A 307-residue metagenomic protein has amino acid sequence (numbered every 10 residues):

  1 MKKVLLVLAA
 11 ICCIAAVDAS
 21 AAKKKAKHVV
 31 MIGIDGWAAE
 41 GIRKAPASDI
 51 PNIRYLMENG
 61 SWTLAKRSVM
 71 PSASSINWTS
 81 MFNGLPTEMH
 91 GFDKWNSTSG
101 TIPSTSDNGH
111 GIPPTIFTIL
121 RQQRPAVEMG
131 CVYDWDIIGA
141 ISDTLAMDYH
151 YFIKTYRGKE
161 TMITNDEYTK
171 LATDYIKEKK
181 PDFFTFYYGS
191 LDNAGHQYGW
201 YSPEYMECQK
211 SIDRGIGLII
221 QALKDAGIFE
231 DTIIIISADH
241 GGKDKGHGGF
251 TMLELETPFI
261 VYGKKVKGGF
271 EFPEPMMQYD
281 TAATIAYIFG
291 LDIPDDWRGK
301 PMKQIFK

Functional and structural regions predicted by a protein language model:
V4-C13: Sec-dependent N-terminal signal peptides
L8-A9, D18-M57, E128, K179 (+2 more regions): …; additionally, a secondary subgroup of soluble metalloenzymes is captured
K23-A26, A39-Q122: Active-site nucleophile/metal-coordination loop of metallo-enzymes that catalyze phosphate/sulfate and related
A26-A39, L56, M81, L120 (+5 more regions): Beta-strand elements within well-structured catalytic alpha/beta cores of enzymes that handle phosphate/sulfate esters
M31, N52, C208-M252, I285: Metal-dependent active-site segment of extracytoplasmic phospho-/sulfohydrolases and closely related
F82, F250-D292, K303: Substrate-binding rim/cap in mid-to-C-terminal beta-strand-loop elements of soluble/periplasmic
M89-I163: Catalytic-site neighborhoods of secreted/periplasmic enzymes that process anionic sulfate/phosphate groups
G139-I153, K170-R214, L218: Active-site His/acidic residue clusters
